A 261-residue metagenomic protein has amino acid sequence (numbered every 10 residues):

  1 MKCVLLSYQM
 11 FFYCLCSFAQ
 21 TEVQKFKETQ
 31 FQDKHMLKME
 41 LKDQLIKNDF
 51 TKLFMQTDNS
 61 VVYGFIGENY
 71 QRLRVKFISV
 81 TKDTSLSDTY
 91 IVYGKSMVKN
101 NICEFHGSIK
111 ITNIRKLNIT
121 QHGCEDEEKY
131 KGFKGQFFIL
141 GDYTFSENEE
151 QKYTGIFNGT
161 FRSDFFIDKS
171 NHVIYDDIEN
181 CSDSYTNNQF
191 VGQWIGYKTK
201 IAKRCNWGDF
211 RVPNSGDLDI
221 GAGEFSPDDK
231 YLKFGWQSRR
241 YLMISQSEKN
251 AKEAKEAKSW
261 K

Functional and structural regions predicted by a protein language model:
M1-K25: Bacterial Sec-dependent N-terminal signal peptides
E22-I78, D88-S96, E127-E149, F157 (+5 more regions): Tryptophan-anchored aromatic micro-motifs
L73, C103-F105, Y153-F157, I201-G208: Short beta-strand segments
T89, S96-K110, L117-T120: Mid-length scaffold segments of soluble, non-membrane domains
I109-K110, T160-S170, I178: Extended lipid/amphipathic-ligand handling interfaces
L117-F138, F166-I174: Intrinsically disordered, low-complexity domain-flanking/linker segments in eukaryotic proteins, enriched
N206-D217: Short beta-strand elements
